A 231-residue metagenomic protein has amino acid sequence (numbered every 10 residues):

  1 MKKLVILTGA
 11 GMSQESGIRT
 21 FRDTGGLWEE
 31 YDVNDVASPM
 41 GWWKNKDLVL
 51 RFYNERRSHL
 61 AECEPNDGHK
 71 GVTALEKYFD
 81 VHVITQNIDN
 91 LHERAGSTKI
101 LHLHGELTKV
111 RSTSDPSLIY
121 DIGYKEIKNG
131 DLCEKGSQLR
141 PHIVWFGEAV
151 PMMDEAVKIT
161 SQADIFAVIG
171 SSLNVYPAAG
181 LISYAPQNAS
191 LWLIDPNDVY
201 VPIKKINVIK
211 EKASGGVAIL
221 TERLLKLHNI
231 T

Functional and structural regions predicted by a protein language model:
M1-T231: Conserved catalytic core of sirtuin-type NAD+-dependent deacylases
